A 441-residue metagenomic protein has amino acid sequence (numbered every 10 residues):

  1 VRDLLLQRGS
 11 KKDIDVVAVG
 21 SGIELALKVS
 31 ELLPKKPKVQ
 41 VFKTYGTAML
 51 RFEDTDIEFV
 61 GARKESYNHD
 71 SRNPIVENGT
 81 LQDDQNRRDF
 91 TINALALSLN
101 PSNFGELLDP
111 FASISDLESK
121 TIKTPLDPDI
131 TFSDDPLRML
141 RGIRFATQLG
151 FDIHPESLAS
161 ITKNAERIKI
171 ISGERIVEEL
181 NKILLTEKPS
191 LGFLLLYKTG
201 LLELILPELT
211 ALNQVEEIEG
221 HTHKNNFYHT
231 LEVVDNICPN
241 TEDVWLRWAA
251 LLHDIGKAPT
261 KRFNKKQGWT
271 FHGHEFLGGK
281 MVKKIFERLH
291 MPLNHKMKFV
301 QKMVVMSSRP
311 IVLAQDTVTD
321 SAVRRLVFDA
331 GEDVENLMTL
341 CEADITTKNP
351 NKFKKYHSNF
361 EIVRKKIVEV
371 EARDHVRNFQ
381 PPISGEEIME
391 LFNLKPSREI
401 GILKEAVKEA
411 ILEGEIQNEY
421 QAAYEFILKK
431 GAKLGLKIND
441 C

Functional and structural regions predicted by a protein language model:
V1-C441: Catalytic cores of the polymerase beta-like nucleotidyltransferase superfamily and closely associated nucleotide
